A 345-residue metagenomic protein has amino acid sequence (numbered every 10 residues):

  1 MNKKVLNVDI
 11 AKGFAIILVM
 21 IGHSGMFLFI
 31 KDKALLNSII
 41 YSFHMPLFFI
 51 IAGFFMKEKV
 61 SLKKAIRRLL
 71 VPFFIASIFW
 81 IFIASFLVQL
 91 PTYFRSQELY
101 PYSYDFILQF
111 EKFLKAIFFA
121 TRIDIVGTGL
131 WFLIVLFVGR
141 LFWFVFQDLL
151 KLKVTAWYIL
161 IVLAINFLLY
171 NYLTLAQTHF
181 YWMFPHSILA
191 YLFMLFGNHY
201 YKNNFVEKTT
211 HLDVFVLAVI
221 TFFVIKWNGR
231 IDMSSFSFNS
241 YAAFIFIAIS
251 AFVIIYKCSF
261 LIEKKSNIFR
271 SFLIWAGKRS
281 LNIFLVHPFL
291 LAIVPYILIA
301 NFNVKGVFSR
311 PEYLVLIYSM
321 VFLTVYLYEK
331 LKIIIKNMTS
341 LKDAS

Functional and structural regions predicted by a protein language model:
N2-V5, E58-R67, F144-T155, Y200-L212 (+3 more regions): Membrane-interface helix-boundary motifs at transmembrane edges
K3-D32, H44, A52, L69-V88 (+7 more regions): Kinked, hydrophobic transmembrane alpha-helices enriched for aromatic residues and small/kink-inducing positions
K4-N7, I30-K33, N37, D124 (+4 more regions): Membrane-interfacial loop-to-transmembrane-helix junctions in polytopic alpha-helical membrane proteins
N7-G13, I39, R68, W157 (+3 more regions): Alpha-helical transmembrane segments of integral membrane proteins
L36, I40-H44, F48-I50, F54-K57 (+6 more regions): Hydrophobic alpha-helical segments with transmembrane-like composition
I66, L70, L133-I134, A156-I161 (+3 more regions): Hydrophobic alpha-helical transmembrane segments
F205-I274, R279, F289-L298, N303-L314: Alpha-helical transmembrane segments and terminal signal-anchor/GPI-anchor hydrophobic tails, characterized by long
K332-S345: Membrane-proximal cytoplasmic C-terminal regulatory module of class A 7TM GPCRs
